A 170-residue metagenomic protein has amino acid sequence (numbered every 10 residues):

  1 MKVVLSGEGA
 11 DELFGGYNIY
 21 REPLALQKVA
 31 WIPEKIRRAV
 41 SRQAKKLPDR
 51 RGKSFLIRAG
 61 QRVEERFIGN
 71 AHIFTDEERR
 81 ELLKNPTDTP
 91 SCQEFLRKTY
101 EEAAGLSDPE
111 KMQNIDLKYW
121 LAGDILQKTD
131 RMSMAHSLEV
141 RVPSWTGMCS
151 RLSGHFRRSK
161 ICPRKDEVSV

Functional and structural regions predicted by a protein language model:
M1-R141: Glycine-rich active-site loop/lid subdomains used to bind and stabilize high-energy intermediates
T146-L152, R157-R164, V168-V170: Cationic, amphipathic, low-complexity alpha-helical segments enriched in hydrophobics plus arginine/proline
